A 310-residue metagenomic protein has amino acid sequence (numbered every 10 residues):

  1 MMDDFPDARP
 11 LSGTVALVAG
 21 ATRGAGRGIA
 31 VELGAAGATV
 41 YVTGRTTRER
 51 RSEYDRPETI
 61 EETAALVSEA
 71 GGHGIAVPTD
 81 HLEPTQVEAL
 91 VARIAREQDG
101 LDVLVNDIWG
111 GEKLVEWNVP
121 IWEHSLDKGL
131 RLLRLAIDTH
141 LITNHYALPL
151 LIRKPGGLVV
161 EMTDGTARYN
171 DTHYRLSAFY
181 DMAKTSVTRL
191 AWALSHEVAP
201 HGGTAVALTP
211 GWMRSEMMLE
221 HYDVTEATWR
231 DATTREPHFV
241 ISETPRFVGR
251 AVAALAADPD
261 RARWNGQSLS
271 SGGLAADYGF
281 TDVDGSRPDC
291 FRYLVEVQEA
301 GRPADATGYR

Functional and structural regions predicted by a protein language model:
M2-D99, W109-W122, K128, A304-A306: Short-chain dehydrogenase/reductase
T14, G72-H73, G100-L101, L151-G165 (+2 more regions): Active-site loop of short-chain dehydrogenase/reductase
V18-A19, N106-W109, A136, G157-A167 (+2 more regions): Structural signature of the Rossmann-like NAD(P)-dependent dehydrogenase/reductase core
A36, E97-Q98, G111-E116, Y146-P155 (+3 more regions): A short helix-coil junction within the Rossmann-fold of NAD(P)-dependent oxidoreductases
G110-L114, W122-L126, G157-P200, G211-M213 (+1 more regions): Catalytic loop of short-chain dehydrogenase/reductase
R131-R153, A167, S195-H196, P200: Amphipathic alpha-helical dimer-interface segment in Rossmann-like NAD(P)H-dependent oxidoreductases
T139-N144, L158, R168, V187 (+2 more regions): Conserved internal alpha-helix within the Rossmann fold of NAD(P)-dependent oxidoreductases
A207, A227-R310: C-terminal helical subdomain
